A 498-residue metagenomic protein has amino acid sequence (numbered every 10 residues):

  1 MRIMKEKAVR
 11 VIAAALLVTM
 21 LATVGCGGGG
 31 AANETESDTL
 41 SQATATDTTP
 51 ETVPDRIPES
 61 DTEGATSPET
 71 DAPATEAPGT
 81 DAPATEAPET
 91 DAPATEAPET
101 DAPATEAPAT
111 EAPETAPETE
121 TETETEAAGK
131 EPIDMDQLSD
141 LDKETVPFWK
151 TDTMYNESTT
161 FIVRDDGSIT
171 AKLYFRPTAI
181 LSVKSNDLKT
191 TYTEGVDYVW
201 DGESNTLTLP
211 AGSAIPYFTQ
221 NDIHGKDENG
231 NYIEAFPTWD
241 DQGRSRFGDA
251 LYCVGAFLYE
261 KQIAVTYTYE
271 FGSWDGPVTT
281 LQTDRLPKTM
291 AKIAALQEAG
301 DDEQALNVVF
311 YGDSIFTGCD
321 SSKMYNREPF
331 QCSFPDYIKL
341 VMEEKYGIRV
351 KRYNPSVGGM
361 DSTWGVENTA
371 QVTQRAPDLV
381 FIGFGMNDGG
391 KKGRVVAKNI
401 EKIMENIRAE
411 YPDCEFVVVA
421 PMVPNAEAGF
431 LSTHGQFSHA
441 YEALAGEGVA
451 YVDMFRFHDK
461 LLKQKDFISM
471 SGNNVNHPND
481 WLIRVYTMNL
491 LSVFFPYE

Functional and structural regions predicted by a protein language model:
L16-L21: Hydrophobic core
A22-S41: Sec-dependent signal peptide cleavage junction
G129-L281: Extended beta-strand solenoid/passenger and fiber regions
S273-N354, N368-Q374: Serine-esterase "nucleophile elbow" of acetyl-processing enzymes
M290-A295, P335, D361-T373, V395-N406 (+1 more regions): Alpha-helical scaffolding within the catalytic cores of extracellular/periplasmic polymer-degrading hydrolases
F310, T317-M324, R352, V357-A397 (+1 more regions): Oxyanion-hole/transition-state-stabilizing segment in secreted/luminal serine hydrolases and related acyltransferases
G383-N387, E405-F437: Active-site segments of SGNH/GDSL-like serine hydrolases that catalyze O-acetyl group transfer/hydrolysis on lipids
P424-E498: Catalytic His-Asp segment of secreted/periplasmic serine-dependent ester chemistry enzymes
